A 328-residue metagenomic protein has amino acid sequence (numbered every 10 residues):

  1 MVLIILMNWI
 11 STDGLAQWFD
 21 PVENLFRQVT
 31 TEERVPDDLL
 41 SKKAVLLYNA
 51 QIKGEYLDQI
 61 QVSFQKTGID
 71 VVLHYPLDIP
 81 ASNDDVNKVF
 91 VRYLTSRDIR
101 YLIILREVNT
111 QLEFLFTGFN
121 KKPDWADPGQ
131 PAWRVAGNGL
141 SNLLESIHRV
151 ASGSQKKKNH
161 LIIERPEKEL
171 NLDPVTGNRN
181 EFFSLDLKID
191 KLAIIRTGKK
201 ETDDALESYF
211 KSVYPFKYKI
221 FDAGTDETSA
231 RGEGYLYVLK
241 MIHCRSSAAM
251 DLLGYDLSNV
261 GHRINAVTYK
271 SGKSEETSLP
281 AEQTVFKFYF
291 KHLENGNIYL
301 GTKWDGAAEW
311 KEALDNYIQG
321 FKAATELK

Functional and structural regions predicted by a protein language model:
M1-V22: Bacterial Sec-dependent N-terminal signal peptides
F19-K328: Short beta-strand and adjacent turn/loop elements
